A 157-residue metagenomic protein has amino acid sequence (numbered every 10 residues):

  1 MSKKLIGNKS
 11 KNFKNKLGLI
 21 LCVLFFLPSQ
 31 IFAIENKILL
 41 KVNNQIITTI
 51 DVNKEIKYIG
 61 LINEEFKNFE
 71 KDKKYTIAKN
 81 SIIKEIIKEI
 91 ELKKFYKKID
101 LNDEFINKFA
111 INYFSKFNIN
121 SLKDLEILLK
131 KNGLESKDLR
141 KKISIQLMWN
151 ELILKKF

Functional and structural regions predicted by a protein language model:
M1-N80, I127, K131, L154: Short, low-structural-confidence N-terminal segments
E70-F157: Peptidyl-prolyl cis-trans isomerase
